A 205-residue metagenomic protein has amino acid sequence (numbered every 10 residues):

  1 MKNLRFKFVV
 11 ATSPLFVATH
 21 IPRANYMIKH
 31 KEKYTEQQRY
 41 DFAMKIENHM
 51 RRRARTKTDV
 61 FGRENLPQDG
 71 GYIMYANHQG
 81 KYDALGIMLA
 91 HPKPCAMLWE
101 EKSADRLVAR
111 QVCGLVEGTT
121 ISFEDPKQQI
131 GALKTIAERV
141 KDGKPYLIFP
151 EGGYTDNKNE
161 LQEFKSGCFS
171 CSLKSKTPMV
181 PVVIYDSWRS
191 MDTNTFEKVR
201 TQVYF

Functional and structural regions predicted by a protein language model:
M1-Y72: Membrane-anchoring hydrophobic helices of lipid-metabolizing enzymes
F16, P22-Y26, R39, R53 (+1 more regions): Catalytic core of membrane glycerolipid acyltransferases/transacylases, capturing the structured, soluble-facing
R52-F61, Q128-I130, Y185-R189: Short gly/ser/thr-rich secondary-structure transition/capping motifs
G71-I73, P145-F149: Residue-level preference for the first positions of well-ordered beta-strands
H78-G80, E151-Y154: Short glycine-rich anion-binding loops that position phosphate/pyrophosphate groups of nucleotides and phosphorylated
V108-R110, D156-F205: A cross-family acyltransferase "interaction/gating" segment
I136, P145, G153, N157-E160: Soluble extracytoplasmic domains of inner/organellar membrane proteins
